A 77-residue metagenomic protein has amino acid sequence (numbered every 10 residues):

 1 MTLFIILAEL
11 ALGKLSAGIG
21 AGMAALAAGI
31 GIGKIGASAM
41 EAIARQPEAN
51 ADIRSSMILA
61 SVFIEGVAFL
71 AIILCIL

Functional and structural regions predicted by a protein language model:
M1-L77: Hydrophobic, small-residue-rich transmembrane alpha-helices and their short perimembrane loops in multi-pass membrane
